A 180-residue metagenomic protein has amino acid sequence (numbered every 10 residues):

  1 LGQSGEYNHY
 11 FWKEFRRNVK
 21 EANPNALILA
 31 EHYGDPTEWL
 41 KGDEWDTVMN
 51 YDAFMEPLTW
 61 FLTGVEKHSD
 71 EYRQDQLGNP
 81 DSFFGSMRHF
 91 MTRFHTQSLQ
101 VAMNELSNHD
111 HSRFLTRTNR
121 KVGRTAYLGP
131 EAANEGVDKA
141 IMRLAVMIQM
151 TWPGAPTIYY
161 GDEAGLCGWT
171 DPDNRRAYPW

Functional and structural regions predicted by a protein language model:
L1-G5, N104-L106: Active-site groove signature of glycoside hydrolases
Q3-Y10, D35-T37: Acidic-and-aromatic substrate-binding clefts and catalytic sites of carbohydrate-active enzymes
F11, F15: Active-site-adjacent beta->alpha loops and helix N-cap segments on the catalytic face of soluble alpha/beta enzymes
R16-N18, N25-R176: Conserved alpha/beta catalytic core and glycan-binding cleft of carbohydrate-active enzymes
P179: Conserved active-site-proximal loop/helix segments of enzymes involved in bacterial cell-wall and related
